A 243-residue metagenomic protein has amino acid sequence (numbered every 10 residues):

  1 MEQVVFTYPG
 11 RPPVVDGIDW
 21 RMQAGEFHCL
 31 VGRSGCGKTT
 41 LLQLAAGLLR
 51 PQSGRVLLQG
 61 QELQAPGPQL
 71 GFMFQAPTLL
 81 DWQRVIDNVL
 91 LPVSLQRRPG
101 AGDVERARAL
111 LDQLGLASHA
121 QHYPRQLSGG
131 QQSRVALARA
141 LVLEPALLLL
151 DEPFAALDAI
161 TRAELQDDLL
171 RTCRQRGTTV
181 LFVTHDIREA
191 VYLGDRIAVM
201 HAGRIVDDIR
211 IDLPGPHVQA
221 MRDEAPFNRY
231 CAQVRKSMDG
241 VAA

Functional and structural regions predicted by a protein language model:
V5-G17: A short, flexible loop at the N-terminus of ABC-type nucleotide-binding domains that lies
V31-R33: The feature captures the beta-strand-to-loop junction immediately N-terminal to the Walker
A46: Helix-to-loop junction immediately C-terminal to a conserved catalytic motif
G54-P66: Conserved ABC transporter NBD signature motif
I86-S94, V104, R210: Short helical segment in ABC ATPase nucleotide-binding domains corresponding to the A-loop/adjacent helical element
H122-R125, L143: Conserved signature/switch motifs of ABC ATPase nucleotide-binding domains
L137: Hydrophobic anchor residue at the start of the ABC signature
